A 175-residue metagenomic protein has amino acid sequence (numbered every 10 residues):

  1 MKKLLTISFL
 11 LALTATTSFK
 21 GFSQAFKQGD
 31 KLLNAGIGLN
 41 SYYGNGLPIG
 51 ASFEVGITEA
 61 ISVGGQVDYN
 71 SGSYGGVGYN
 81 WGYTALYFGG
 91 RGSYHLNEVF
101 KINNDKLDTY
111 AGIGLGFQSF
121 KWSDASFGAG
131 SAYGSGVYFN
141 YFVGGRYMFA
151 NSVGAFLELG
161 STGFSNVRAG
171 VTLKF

Functional and structural regions predicted by a protein language model:
M1-G29: Cleavable N-terminal export/targeting peptides
F19-I57, T172-K174: Short glycine/proline- and aromatic-enriched beta-strand/turn motifs that initiate or cap beta-hairpins
G21-D30, A60, N97-D108, F149-V153: Short loop/turn motifs that connect adjacent beta-strands in outer-membrane beta-barrel proteins
A25, L39-S41, F53, G76-N80 (+4 more regions): Outer-membrane beta-barrel proteins
G29-K31, N45-I49, G82-F88, L107 (+2 more regions): Residues that define the transmembrane beta-barrel architecture of outer-membrane proteins
G29-Y42, V63-S71, L115, S152-T162: Transmembrane beta-strand segments that form the barrel wall of outer-membrane beta-barrel proteins
A35-L39, A51-V55, G90-L96, I113-L115 (+4 more regions): Residues on the lipid-exposed face of transmembrane beta-strands in outer-membrane beta-barrel proteins
E54-F127, F175: Gram-negative (and chloroplast) outer-membrane scaffold detector with strong preference for beta-barrel transmembrane
